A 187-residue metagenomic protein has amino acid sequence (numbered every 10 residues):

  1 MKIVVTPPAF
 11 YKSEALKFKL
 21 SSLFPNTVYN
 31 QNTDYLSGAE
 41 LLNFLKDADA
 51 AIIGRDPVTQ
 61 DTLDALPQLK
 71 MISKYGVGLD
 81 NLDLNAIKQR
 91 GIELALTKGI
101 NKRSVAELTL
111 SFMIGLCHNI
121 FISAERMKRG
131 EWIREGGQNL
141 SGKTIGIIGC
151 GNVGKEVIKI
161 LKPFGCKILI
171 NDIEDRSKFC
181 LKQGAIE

Functional and structural regions predicted by a protein language model:
M1-A48: N-terminal glycine-/charge-rich "phosphate-binding" loop or analogous flexible N-terminal tail
V4, V28, M71-S73, E93-A95 (+1 more regions): Structural detector of well-ordered beta-strand residues that form the stable sheet scaffold of enzyme domains
A9-Y11, D56-P57, D172-S177: Short, polar loop motifs at secondary-structure junctions
K17-S22, D61-A65, L82-Q89, D175-Q183: Short loop/helix-cap segments at secondary-structure boundaries that form the rim of catalytic
K19, L108, F112, E156 (+1 more regions): Rossmann-fold NAD(P)-dependent oxidoreductase module
Q31-L36, I53-G54, E125-I133, K178-E187: Short gly/ser/thr-rich secondary-structure transition/capping motifs
D49-A124, Q138: Phosphate/diphosphate ligand-binding glycine-rich loop within oxidoreductases
E135-E187: Rossmann-like dinucleotide/phosphate-binding beta-alpha-beta segment
